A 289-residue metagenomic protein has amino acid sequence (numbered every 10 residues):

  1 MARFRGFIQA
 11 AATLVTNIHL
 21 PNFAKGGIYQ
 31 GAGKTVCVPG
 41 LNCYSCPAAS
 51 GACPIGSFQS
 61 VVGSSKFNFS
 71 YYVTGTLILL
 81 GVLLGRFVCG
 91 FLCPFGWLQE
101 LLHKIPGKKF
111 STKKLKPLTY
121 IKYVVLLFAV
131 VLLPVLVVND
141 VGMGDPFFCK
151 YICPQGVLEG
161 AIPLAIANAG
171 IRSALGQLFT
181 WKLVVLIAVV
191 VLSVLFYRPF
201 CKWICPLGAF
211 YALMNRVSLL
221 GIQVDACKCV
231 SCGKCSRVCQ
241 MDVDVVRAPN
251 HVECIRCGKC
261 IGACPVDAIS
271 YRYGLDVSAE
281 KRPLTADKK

Functional and structural regions predicted by a protein language model:
M1-V246, V252-K289: Non-ligating segments of multi-cofactor redox enzymes
